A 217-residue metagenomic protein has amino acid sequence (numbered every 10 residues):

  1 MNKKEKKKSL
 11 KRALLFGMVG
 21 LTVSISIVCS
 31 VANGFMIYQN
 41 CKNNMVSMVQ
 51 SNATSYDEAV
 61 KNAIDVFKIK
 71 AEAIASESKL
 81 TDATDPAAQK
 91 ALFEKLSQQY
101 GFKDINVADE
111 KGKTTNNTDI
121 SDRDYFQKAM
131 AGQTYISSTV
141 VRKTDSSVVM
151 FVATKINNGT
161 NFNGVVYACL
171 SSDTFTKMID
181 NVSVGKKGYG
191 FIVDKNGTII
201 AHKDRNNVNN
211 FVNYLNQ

Functional and structural regions predicted by a protein language model:
K3-Q39, N43: Extreme N-terminal signal-anchor transmembrane helix of membrane signaling/transducer proteins, especially in bacteria
T22, S26, I37, Y56-A59 (+3 more regions): Histidine kinase transmitter module recognition
G34, V46, N52-Y56, V152: Amphipathic alpha-helical segments and their boundaries
S47-T54, N62-I136: Extracytoplasmic/periplasmic sensory segments of membrane signal-transduction proteins
T84-G101, V165-V208, L215-N216: Solvent-exposed, extracytoplasmic
Q98-Q99, A108-V182, K186-Y189: Extracytoplasmic/periplasmic ligand-binding sensor regions of membrane-associated signaling proteins
T115-S121, N206-Y214: Allosteric regulatory "coupling" segments in signal-transduction proteins
